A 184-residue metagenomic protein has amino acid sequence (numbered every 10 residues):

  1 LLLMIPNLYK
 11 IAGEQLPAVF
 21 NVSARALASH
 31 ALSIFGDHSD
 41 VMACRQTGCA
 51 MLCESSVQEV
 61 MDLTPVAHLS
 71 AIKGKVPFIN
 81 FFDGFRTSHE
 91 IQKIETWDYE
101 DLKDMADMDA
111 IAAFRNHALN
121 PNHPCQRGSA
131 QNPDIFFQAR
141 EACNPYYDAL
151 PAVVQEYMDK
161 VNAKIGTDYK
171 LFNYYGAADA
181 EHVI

Functional and structural regions predicted by a protein language model:
L1-R45, C49-I72: Thiamine diphosphate
N7, F35-G36, A43, L69 (+4 more regions): Short alpha-helical interface elements
F20, N80, V183-I184: Structural beta-sheet core signal
L27-A31, G36, C44, Q155-V183: Thiamine diphosphate
G48, F78, A180-H182: A generic secondary-structure signal marking the coil-to-beta-strand transition
F78-Y174: Conformationally flexible catalytic loops at phosphate/diphosphate-handling active centers
